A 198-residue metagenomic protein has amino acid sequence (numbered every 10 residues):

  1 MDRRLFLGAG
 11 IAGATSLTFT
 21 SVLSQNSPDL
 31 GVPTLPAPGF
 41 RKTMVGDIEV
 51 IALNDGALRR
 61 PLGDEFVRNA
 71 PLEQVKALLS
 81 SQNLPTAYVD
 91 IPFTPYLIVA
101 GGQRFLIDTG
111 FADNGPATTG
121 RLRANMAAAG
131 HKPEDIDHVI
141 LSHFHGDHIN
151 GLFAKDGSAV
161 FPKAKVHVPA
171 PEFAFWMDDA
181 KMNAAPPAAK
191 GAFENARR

Functional and structural regions predicted by a protein language model:
M1-A14: N-terminal secretory signal peptides and thylakoid transit peptides that target proteins across membranes
A12, G110-A112, H145, E172: Catalytic metal-binding/acid-base residues of hydrolase active sites
T20-A52: C-terminal segment of N-terminal export signals and the immediately downstream linker at the start of the mature
G39-A129: Conserved beta-strand hairpin/beta-sheet module of binuclear metal-dependent hydrolase folds, prominently
G63, G151-F153, D178-D179: Short, solvent-exposed loop/turn and secondary-structure capping segments
F93-P95, A117-H167: Active-site metal-binding motif and surrounding structural segment of the metallo-beta-lactamase
G110, S158-A159, A185: Membrane metalloprotein/metal-transporter helix-bundle signature
A127-A128, D135, K165-R198: Metallo-beta-lactamase
